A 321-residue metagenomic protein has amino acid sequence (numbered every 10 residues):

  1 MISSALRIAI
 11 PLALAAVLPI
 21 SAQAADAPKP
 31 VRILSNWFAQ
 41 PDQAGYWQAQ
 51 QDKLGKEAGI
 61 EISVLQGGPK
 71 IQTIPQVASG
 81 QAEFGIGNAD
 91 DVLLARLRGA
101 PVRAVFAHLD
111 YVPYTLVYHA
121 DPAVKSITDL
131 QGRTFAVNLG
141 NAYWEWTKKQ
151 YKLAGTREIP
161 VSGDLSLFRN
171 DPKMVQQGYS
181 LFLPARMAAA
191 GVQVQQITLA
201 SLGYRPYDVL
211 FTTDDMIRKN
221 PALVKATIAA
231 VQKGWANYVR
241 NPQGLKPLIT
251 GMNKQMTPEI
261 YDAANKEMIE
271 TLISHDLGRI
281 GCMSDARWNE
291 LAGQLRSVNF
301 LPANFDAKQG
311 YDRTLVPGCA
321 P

Functional and structural regions predicted by a protein language model:
M1-I10: Bacterial N-terminal signal peptides that target proteins for export
A9-P19: Bacterial N-terminal signal peptides
I20-A24: Sec/Tat signal peptide C-region and signal peptidase I cleavage site
A25-V161, L165-G178, I197: Short, glycine-/small- and polar/acidic-enriched structural segments that line small-molecule recognition paths
Q48, Y114-V124, Y207-L223, D276: A bilobed periplasmic-binding-protein/Venus flytrap-type ligand-binding module shared by bacterial periplasmic
Q50-K53, A58, Q81, I86-A89 (+10 more regions): Sec/Tat-exported extracytoplasmic proteins
K219-F300: Secondary-structure end/capping motifs
W288-P321: Conserved C-terminal helix/tail region of periplasmic/extracytoplasmic solute-binding proteins
